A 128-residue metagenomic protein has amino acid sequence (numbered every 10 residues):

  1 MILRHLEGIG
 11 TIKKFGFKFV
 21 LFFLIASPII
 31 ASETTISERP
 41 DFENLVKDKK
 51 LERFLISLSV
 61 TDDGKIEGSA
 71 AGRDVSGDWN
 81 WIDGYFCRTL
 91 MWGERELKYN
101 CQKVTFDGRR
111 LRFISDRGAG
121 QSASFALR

Functional and structural regions predicted by a protein language model:
M1-K14: N-terminal secretory signal peptides that target proteins for export/translocation
G10-I12, I29-R128: Lipid interaction determinants
G16-S27: Bacterial N-terminal signal peptides
